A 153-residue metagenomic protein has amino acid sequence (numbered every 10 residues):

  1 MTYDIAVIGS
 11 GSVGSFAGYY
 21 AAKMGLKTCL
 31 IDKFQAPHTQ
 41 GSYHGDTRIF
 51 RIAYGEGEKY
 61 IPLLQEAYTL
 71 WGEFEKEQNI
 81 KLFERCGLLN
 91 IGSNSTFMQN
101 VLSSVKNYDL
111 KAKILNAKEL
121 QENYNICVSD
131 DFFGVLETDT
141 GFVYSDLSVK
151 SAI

Functional and structural regions predicted by a protein language model:
M1-V13, C29: Beta1/beta-strand and adjacent pyrophosphate-binding region of the FAD-binding site in flavoprotein oxidoreductases
G9, D32, G92: Short beta-strand/turn micro-motifs composed of small residues that flank or help shape donor/cofactor-binding pockets
A22-Y43: Glycine-rich FAD pyrophosphate-binding loop
F34-A36, L120, A152: Short beta-to-alpha linker loops that shape the active-site pocket of alpha/beta-hydrolase fold enzymes
Q40-T47, C127: Short, flexible, mixed-charge acidic loops at enzyme active sites
T47-N123, D131-F132: Dinucleotide-binding Rossmann-like beta1-alpha1 core, especially the glycine-rich loop that anchors the ADP
L136-I153: Helical element adjacent to the flavin cofactor pocket in flavoenzyme catalytic cores
